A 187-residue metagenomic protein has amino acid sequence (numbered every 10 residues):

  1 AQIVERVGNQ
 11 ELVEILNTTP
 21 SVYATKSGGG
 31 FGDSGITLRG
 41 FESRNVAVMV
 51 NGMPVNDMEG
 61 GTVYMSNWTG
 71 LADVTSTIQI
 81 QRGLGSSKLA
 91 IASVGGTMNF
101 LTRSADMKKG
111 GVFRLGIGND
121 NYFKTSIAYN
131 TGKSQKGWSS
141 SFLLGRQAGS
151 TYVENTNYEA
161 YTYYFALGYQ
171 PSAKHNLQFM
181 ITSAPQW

Functional and structural regions predicted by a protein language model:
A1-N9, I36-F41: Short, polar/charged loop or turn motifs at beta-strand boundaries
V7, D33, T75, S93-G95 (+3 more regions): Transmembrane beta-barrel architecture of outer-membrane proteins
V13-P54, G70, S76: Extracytoplasmic beta-strand/coil segments of soluble accessory domains associated with Gram-negative outer-membrane
E14, T37, Q79, N99 (+2 more regions): Outer-membrane beta-barrel architecture
S21-G32, A90-V94, T156-E159: Short, glycine-/polar-rich solvent-exposed loops and beta-turns at beta-strand/coil boundaries
P54-R82, L101: Short acidic/polar hinge/loop motifs at secondary-structure boundaries that mediate gating or recognition
T75-I80, G96, T102-I117, G137-L144: Transmembrane beta-strand segments of Gram-negative outer membrane beta-barrel proteins
I117-A148, V153-W187: Transmembrane beta-barrel wall of Gram-negative outer-membrane proteins
